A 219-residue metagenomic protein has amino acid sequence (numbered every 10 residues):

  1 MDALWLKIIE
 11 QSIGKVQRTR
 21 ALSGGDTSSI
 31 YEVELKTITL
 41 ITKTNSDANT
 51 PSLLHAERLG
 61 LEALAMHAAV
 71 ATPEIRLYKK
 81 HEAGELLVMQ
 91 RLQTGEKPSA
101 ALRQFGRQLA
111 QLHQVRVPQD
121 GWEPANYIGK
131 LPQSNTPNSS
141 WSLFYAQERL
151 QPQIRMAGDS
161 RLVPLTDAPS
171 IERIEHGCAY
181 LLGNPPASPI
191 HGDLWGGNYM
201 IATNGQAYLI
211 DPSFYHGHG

Functional and structural regions predicted by a protein language model:
M1-E10, V117-P189, A202: An alpha-helical support segment within catalytic cores of ATP-dependent transferases
S12, K36, M66-A69, G183 (+1 more regions): Short, structurally constrained coil/turn elements that cap an alpha-helix or connect an alpha-helix to the following
I13-R20: Conserved N-terminal boundary motif of the eukaryotic protein kinase catalytic domain
L22-L143: ATP-binding pocket architecture of kinase catalytic cores
G25-S28, N49-P51, Q93-T94, Q151-P152 (+4 more regions): Helix-rich C-terminal or lid/interface subdomains of diverse kinases
S29-V33, P169-H218: Active-site acidic catalytic loop and adjacent metal/ATP-binding pocket of ATP-dependent phosphoryl transfer enzymes
K36, L92, L150, T203-Q206: Short loop segments at secondary-structure junctions
